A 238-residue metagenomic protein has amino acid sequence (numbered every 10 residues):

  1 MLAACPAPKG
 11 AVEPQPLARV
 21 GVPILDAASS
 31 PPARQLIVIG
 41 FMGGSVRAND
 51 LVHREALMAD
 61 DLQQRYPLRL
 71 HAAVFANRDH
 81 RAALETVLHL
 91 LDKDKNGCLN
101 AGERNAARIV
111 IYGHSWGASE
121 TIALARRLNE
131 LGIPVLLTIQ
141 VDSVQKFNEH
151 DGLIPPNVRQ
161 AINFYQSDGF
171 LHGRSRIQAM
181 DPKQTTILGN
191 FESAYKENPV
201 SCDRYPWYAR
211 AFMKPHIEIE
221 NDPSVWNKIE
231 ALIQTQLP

Functional and structural regions predicted by a protein language model:
P6-K9: Bacterial signal peptide processing site
E13-Q15, L25-A107, A211: Active-site catalytic motif of lipid deacylating hydrolases and related acyltransferases
R47-E55, N77-H80, L84, H114-T121 (+4 more regions): Solvent-exposed, acidic/flexible segments
M58, L62, L70, V87-A179: Serine-dependent carboxylesterase/thioesterase catalytic core of lipase-like alpha/beta-hydrolase/SGNH enzymes
R159-P238: C-terminal catalytic-base region of ester-bond hydrolases, centering on the histidine of the charge-relay
